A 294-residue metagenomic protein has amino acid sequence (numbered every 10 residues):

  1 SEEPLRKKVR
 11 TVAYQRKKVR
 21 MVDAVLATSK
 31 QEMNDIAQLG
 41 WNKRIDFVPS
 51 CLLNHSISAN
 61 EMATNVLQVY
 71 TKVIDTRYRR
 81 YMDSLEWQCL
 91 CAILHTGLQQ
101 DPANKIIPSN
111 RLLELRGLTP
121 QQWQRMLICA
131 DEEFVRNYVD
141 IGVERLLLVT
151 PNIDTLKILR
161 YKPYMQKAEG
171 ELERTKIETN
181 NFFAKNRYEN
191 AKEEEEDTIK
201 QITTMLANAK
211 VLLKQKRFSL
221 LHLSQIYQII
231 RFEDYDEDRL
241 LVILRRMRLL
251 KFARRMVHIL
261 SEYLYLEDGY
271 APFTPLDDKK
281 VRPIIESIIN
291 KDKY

Functional and structural regions predicted by a protein language model:
S1-K8: A short, histidine- and acid-enriched strand-loop-helix "catalytic/donor-clamping" loop that lines the nucleotide-sugar
L5, M33-I36, H55: Short, charged/polar "capping" segments at the starts of alpha-helices and the immediately preceding loops
K8-A24: Membrane-proximal helix-turn-helix segments that form the acceptor-binding/catalytic region of lipid-linked
V9-A13, K30, A59-N60, P120: Structural motif corresponding to alpha-helix initiation and N-cap regions
D23-K43: A short, active-site helix/loop in glycosyltransferases that binds the activated sugar's phosphate group
P49-I57, I226: Short beta-strand->alpha-helix junction loop in the catalytic core of nucleotide-activated group-transfer enzymes
S58-R80: C-terminal alpha-helical cap of glycosyltransferases
K72-Y294: Conserved NTP-donor binding/palm subdomain of two-metal-ion nucleotidyltransferases/polymerases, i.e., the charged
